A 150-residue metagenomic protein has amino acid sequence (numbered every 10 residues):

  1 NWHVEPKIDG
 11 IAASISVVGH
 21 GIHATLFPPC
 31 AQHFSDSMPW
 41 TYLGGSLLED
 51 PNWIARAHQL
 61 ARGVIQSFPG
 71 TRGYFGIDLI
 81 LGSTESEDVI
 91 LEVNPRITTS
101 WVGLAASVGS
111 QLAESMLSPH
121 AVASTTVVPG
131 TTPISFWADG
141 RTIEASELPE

Functional and structural regions predicted by a protein language model:
W2: Short, basic/aromatic recognition patches
E5-P69, L81, N94-A121, W137: ATP-dependent carboxylate/phosphate-activation module, predominantly the ATP-grasp catalytic core and closely related
A12-S14, Y74-G76, I90: Broad gene-expression machinery/nucleic-acid interaction feature
T25-L26, I90, E144: A sequence-level detector of short linear motifs
T71-T84: A short glycine-rich, hydrophobically flanked beta-strand micro-motif that places a catalytic Asp/Glu for divalent metal
T84, E114-E150: Peripheral (often C-terminal) accessory segments that flank ATP-dependent C-N-forming ligase machineries
E85-V89: Conserved protein kinase catalytic/activation segment
